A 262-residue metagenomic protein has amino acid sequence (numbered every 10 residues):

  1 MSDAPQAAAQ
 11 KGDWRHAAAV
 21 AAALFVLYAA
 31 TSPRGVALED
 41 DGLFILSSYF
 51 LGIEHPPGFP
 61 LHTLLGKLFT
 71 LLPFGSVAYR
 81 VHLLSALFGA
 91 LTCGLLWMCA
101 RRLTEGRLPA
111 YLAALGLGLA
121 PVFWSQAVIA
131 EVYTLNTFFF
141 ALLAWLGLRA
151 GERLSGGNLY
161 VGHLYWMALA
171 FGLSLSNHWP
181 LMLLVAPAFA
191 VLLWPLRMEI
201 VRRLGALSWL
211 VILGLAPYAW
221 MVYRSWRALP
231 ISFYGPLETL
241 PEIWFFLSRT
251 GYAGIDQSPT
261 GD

Functional and structural regions predicted by a protein language model:
D3, G151-R153, L183-I212: Perimembrane helix-loop-helix junctions
G12-L38, W209-L229: Transmembrane signal-anchor helices characteristic of membrane glycosylation enzymes that use polyprenol
W14-A22, L96-L119, F138, G156-G162: Transmembrane-helix signature of polytopic, membrane-embedded enzymes that assemble or transfer cell-envelope glycans
A18, L83-T104, L142-L146: Transmembrane-helix motifs of polytopic, lipid-linked glycan transferases
A29-P33, L71-H82, A114-T137, S176-W179: Aromatic- and kink-enriched transmembrane "portal" helix at the membrane-lumen/periplasm boundary that abuts
S32-F44, E54-L65, Y79, I231-P236: Extracytoplasmic catalytic/substrate-binding loops of multi-pass membrane glycan-assembly enzymes
L46-F50, A113-G118, Y160-N177, F189-L192: Membrane-interface alpha helices of multi-pass inner-membrane proteins
R101-R107, L143-W166, F171-S174, L192 (+1 more regions): Membrane-interface transmembrane helices that cradle and orient dolichyl/undecaprenyl
